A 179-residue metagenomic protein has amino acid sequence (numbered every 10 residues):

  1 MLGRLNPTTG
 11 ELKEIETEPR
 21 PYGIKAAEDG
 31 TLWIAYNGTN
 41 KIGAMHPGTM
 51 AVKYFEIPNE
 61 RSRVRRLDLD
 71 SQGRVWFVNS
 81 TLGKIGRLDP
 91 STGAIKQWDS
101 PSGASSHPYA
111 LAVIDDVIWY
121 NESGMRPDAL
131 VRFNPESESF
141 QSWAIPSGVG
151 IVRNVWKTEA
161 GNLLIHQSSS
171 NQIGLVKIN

Functional and structural regions predicted by a protein language model:
M1-G3, N40-A44, K84-R87, D128-V131 (+1 more regions): A short loop-to-beta-strand structural motif that recurs across blades of beta-propeller domains
N6-G10, H46-M50, D89-G93, N134-E138 (+1 more regions): Short loop/turn segments that connect beta-strands within beta-propeller blades
E14-P19, E56-E60, D99-G103, A144-G148: Surface loop/turn motifs at the tips and blade-to-blade linkers of beta-strand repeat domains
R20, G38, R63, T81 (+4 more regions): Beta-rich catalytic cores
A26-D29, L69-Q72, V113-D115, K157-A160: Residue-level detector of Asp-centered blade-edge/turn motifs that repeat once per structural unit in beta-propeller
L32-T39, V75-T81, I118-M125, I165-S169: Conserved beta-strand positions in repeat-built beta-propeller and related beta-rich domains
P146-N179: Blade-level signature of beta-propeller repeat domains, shared across WD40, Kelch, NHL, RCC1 and BNR/Asp-box propellers
